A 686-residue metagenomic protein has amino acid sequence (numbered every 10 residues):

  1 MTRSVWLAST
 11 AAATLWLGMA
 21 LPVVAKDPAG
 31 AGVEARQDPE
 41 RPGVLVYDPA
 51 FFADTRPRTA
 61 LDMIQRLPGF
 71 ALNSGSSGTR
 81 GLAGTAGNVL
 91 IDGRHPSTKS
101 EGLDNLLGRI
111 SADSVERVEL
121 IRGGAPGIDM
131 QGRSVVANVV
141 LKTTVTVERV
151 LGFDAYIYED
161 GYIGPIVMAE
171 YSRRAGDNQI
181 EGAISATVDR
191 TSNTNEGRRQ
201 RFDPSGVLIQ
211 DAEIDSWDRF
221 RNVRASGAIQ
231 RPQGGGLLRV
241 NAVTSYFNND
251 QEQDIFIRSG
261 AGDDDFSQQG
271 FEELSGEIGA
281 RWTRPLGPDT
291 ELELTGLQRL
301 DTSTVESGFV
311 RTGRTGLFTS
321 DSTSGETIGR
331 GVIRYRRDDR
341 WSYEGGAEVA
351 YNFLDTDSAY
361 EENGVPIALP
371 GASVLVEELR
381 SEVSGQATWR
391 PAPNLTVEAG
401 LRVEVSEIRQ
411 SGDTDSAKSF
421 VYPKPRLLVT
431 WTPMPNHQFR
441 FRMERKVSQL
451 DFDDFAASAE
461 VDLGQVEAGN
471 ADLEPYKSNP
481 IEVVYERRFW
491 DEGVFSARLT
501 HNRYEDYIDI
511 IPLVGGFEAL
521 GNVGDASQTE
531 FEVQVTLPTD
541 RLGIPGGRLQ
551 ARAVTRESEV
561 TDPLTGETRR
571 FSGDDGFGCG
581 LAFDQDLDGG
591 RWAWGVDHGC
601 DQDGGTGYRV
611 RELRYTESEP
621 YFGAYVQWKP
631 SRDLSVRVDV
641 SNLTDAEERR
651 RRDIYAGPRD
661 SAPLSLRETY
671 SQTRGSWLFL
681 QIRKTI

Functional and structural regions predicted by a protein language model:
A60-M63, G78-T79, N105-L106, G132-D154 (+1 more regions): N-terminal periplasmic accessory domains that precede and gate Gram-negative outer-membrane beta-barrel machines
L61-K99, V136: Extracytoplasmic beta-strand/coil segments of soluble accessory domains associated with Gram-negative outer-membrane
H95-R122, A169-Y171, G227: Short acidic/polar hinge/loop motifs at secondary-structure boundaries that mediate gating or recognition
R224-N248, Q269-S416, T432, A497 (+1 more regions): Face-selective signature of the C-terminal outer-membrane beta-barrel domain
E273-S275, S322, A372-E378, K418 (+6 more regions): Outer-membrane beta-barrel signature, preferentially recognizing the C-terminal barrel domain of Gram-negative
T302, F353-T356, Y360, E407 (+8 more regions): Surface-exposed extracellular loop regions of Gram-negative outer-membrane beta-barrel proteins, predominantly
L499-R503, G521-T606: Gram-negative outer-membrane beta-barrel transporters
W628-I686: C-terminal beta-signal and adjacent terminal beta-strands/loops of Gram-negative outer-membrane beta-barrel proteins
